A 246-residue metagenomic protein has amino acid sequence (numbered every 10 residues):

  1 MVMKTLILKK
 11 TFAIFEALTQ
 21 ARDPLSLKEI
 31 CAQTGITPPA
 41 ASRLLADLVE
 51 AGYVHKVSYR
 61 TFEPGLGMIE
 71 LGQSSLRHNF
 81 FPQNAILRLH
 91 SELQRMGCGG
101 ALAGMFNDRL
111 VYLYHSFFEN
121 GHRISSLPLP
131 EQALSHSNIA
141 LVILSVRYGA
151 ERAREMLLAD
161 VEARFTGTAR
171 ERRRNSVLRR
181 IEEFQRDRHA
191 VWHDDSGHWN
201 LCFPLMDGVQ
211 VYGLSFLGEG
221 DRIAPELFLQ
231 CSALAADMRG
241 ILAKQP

Functional and structural regions predicted by a protein language model:
M1-H78, R239-G240, K244: N-terminal helix-turn-helix
K4-L8, G65, H78, P82 (+5 more regions): Short, structured helix-loop boundary elements
A17, N84-R95, G99-A101, E183 (+4 more regions): Amphipathic alpha-helical regulatory segments at dimerization interfaces that relay allosteric signals between sensory
T19, A140, L144, Y148 (+1 more regions): Short amphipathic alpha-helical signal-transduction/dimerization elements
P64-A159: Amphipathic alpha-helical effector-binding/dimerization core of metabolite-sensing transcriptional regulators
L157-A163, G167-A169: Acidic, glycine-rich loop-and-strand cores that form catalytic or ligand-binding grooves in diverse globular domains
G167-L242: Extended hydrophobic
